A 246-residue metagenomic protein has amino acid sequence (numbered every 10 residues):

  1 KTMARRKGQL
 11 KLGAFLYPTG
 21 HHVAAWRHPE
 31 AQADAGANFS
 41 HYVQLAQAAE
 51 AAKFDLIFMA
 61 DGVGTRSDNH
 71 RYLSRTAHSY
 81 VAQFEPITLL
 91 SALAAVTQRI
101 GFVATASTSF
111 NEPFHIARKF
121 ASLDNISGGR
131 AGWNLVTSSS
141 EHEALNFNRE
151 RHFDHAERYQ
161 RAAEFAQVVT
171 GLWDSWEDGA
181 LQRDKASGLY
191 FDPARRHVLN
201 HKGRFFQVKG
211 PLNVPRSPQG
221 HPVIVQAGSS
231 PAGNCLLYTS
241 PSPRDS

Functional and structural regions predicted by a protein language model:
T2-V96, Q219-P222: N-terminal beta1-alpha1-beta2 module of alpha/beta enzyme domains
G8, E112-N234: Internal, glycine-rich beta/alpha segment that forms the wall or movable "lid" of small-molecule/cofactor binding
L12-A14, I57-M59, F102-A104, A131-L135 (+1 more regions): Hydrophobic faces of well-ordered beta-strands that scaffold small-molecule active sites in alpha/beta enzyme cores
Y17, G62, S107-S109, V136-S138 (+1 more regions): Active-site beta-loop-alpha junctions enriched in small/polar residues
A31-G36, T76-Y80, V103-F110, H152-A156: The substrate-binding groove and active-site-proximal loops of carbohydrate-active enzymes, especially glycoside
G36-H41, F110-R118: Glycine-rich anion/phosphate-binding loops
Y238-D245: Conserved small/polar residues in nucleotide/adenosyl-binding loops
